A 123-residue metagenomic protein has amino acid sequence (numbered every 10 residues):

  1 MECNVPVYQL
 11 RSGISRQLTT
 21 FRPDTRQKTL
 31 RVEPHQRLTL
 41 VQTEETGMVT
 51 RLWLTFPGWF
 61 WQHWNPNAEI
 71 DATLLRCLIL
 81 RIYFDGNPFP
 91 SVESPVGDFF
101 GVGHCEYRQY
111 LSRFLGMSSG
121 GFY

Functional and structural regions predicted by a protein language model:
M1-Y123: Beta-strand-centric surfaces of beta-sandwich/beta-rich domains
